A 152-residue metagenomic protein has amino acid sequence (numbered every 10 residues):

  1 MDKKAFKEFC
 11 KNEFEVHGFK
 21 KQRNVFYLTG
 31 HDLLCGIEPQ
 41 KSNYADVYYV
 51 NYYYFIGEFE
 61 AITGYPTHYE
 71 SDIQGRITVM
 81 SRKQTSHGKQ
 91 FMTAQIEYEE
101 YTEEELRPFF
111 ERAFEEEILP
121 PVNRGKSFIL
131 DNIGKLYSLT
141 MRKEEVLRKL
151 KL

Functional and structural regions predicted by a protein language model:
M1-F9, Y27-L152: Intrinsically disordered, low-complexity regulatory regions enriched in serine/threonine/proline and acidic residues
E8, N12, V16: A short, conserved, highly charged catalytic patch centered on acidic carboxylates
E15-V25: Short secondary-structure junctions
